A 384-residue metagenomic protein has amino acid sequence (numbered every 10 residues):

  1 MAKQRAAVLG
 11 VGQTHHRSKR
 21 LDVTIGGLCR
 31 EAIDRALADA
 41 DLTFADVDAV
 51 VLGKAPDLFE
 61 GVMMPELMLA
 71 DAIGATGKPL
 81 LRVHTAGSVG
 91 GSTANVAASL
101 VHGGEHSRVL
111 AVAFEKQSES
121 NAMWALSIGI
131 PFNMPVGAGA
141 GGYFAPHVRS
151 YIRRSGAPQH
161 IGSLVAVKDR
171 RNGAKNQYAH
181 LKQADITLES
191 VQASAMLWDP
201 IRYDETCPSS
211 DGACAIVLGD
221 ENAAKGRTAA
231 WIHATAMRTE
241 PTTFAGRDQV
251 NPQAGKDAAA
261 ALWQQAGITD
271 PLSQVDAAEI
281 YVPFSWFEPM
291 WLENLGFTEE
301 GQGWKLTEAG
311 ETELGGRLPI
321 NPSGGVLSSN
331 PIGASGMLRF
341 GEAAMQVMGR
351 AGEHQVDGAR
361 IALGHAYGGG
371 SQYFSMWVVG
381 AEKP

Functional and structural regions predicted by a protein language model:
M1-G26, S163-V165, A195-A261, A309-S323 (+4 more regions): Condensing-enzyme catalytic core mediating Claisen C-C bond formation in acyl metabolism
M1-S88, V96, Y151-P158, H180-L181 (+5 more regions): Conserved active-site "lid/cap" helical segment
A2-Q4, P56-V112, K116-Y143, K182-T206 (+3 more regions): Conserved catalytic cysteine-centered active-site region of acyl-thioester-dependent Claisen-condensing enzymes
Q13-H15, G53-D57, T85-G90, A113-S118 (+7 more regions): Acidic, glycine-rich active-site loops and adjacent beta-strand->loop/helix elements that engage anionic groups
D41, P252, K256, A260-S285 (+2 more regions): Extended C-terminal subregions enriched in glycine
F44-K54, P79-T85, V109-A113, H160-V167 (+5 more regions): Beta-strand segments within the central parallel beta-sheet cores of soluble alpha/beta enzyme folds
D57-P65, F244-D248, V282-K305, G333 (+1 more regions): Short glycine/threonine-rich loop-to-helix capping motif typified by GTGT followed within a few residues by an Asp-Pro
H84-E115, G141-Y178, I216-N222, N330-A351: Active-site-proximal alpha-helical scaffold in enzymes
